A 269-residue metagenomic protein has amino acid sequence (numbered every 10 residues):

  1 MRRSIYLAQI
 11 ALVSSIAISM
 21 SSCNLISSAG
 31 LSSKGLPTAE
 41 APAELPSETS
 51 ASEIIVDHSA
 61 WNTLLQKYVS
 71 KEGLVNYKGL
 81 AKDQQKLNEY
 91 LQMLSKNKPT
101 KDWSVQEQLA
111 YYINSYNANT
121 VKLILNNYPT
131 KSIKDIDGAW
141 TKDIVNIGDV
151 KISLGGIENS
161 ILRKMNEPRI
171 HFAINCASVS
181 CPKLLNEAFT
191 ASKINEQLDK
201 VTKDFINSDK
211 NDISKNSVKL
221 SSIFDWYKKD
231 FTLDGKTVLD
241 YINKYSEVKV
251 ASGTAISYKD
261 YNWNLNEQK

Functional and structural regions predicted by a protein language model:
M1-L12: Bacterial N-terminal signal peptides that target proteins for export
S19-S22: C-terminal motif of bacterial Sec signal peptides marking the signal peptidase cleavage site
N24-D102, E107-Y111, N117-K269: Interaction/scaffold regions that mediate signaling and macromolecular assembly across diverse proteins
